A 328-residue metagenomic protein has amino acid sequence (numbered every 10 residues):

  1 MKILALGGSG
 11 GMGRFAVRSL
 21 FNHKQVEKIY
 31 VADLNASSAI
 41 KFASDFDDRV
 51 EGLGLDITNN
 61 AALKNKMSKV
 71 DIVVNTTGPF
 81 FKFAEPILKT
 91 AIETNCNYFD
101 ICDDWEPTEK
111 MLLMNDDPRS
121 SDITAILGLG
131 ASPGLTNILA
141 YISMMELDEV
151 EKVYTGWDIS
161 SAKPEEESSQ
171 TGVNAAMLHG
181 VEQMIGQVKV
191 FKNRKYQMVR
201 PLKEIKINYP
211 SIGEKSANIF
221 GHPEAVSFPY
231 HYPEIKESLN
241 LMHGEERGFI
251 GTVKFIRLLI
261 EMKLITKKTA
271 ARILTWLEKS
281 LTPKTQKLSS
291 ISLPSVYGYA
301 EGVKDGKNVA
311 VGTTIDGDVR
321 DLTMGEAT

Functional and structural regions predicted by a protein language model:
L4-S19: N-terminal Rossmann NAD(P)H-binding glycine-rich loop of SDR-like oxidoreductase domains
K28-Y30: Short beta-strand element of Class I
N35-S37: Helix N-cap at the beta1-alpha1 junction of Rossmann-like dinucleotide-binding domains, i.e., the first residues
L55-K69, T76-P79: Conserved Rossmann-fold cofactor-binding substructure of NAD(P)-dependent oxidoreductases
P79, T90-T108: ADP-ribose/adenylate-binding Rossmann-like module
C102-I123: Rossmann-fold NAD(P)-binding glycine/threonine-rich loop
M145-T328: C-terminal catalytic/substrate-binding lobe primarily of soluble NAD(P)-dependent oxidoreductases
